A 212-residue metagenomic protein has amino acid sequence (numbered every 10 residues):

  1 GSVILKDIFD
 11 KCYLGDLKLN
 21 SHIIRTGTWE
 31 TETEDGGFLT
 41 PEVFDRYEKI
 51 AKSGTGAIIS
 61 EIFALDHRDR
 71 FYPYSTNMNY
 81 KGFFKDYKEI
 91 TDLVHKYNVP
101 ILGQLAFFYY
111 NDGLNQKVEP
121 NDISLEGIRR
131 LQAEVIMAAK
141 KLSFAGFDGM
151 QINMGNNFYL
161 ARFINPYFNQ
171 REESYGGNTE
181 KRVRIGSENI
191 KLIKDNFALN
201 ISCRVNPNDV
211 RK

Functional and structural regions predicted by a protein language model:
G1-K212: Flavin-dependent oxidoreductase catalytic cores
